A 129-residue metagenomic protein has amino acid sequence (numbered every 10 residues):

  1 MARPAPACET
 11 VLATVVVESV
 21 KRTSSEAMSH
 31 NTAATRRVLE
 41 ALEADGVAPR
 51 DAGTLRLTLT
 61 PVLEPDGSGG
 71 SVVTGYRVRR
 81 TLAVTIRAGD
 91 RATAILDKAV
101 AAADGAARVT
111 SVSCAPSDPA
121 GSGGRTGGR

Functional and structural regions predicted by a protein language model:
M1-R129: Short, charged, surface-exposed interaction patches
